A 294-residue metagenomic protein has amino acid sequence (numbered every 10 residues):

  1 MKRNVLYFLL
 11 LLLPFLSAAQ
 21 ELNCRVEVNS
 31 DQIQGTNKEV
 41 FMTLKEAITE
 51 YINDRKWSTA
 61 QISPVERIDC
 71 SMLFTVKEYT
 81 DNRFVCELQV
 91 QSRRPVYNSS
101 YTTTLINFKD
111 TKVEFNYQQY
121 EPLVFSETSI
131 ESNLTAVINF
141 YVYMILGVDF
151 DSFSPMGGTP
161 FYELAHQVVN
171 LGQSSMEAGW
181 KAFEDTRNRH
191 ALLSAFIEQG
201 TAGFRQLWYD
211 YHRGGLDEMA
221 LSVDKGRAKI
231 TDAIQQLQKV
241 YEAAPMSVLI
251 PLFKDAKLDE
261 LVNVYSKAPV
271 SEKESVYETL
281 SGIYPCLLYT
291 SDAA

Functional and structural regions predicted by a protein language model:
M1-L22: Bacterial Sec-dependent N-terminal signal peptides
E21-N82: Start-of-domain marker
T49, N53-W57, G147-D151, V262 (+1 more regions): Sec-exported extracytoplasmic/periplasmic mature domains
N82-A191: Acidic/His-rich structured neighborhood in mature extracellular/periplasmic domains
G158-M246, I250: Flexible, glycine-rich surface segments
A243-K273, Y277: N-terminal targeting/trafficking signals and adjacent low-complexity tails
Y289-A294: Conserved small/polar residues in nucleotide/adenosyl-binding loops
